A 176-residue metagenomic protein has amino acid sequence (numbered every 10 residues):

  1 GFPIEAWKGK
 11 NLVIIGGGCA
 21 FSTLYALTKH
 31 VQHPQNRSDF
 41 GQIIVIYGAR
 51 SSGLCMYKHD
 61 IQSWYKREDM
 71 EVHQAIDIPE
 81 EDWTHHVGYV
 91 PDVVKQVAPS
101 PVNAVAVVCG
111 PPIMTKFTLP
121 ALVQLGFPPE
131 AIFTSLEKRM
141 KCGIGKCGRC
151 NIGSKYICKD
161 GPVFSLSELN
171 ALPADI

Functional and structural regions predicted by a protein language model:
G1-K141: FNR/FR-type flavoprotein reductase catalytic core
T23, P112-I113, E137-P162: Local cysteine-cluster metal-coordination motifs and their immediate loop/turn environment, predominantly Fe-S cluster
C55, I144, E168: Short acidic, gly/pro-rich beta-turn/loop elements at beta-sheet edges and active-site/ligand-binding grooves
L119-P120, L125, G148-I176: Iron-sulfur (Fe-S) cluster-binding segments and ferredoxin-like electron-carrier domains, especially [2Fe-2S]
